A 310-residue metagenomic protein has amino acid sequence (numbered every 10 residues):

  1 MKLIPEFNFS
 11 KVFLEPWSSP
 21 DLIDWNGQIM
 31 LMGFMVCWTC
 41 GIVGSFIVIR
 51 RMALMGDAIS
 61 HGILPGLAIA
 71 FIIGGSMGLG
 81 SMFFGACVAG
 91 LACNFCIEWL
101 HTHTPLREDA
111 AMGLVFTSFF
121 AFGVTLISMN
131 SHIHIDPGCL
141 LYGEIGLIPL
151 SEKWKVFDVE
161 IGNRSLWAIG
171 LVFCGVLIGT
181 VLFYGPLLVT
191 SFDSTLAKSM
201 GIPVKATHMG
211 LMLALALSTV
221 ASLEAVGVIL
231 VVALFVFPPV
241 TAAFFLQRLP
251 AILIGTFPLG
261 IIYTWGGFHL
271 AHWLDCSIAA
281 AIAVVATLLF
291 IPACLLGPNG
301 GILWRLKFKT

Functional and structural regions predicted by a protein language model:
M1-T39: Membrane-interfacial amphipathic/re-entrant helices at transmembrane-helix boundaries
D24-C37, L79-L91, G170-L171, V220-A233: Structural signature of hydrophobic alpha-helical transmembrane segments
M30-M35, F83-V88, A110-L114, L166-L171 (+3 more regions): Hydrophobic alpha-helical transmembrane segments
F46-I135, A243-I254, A271-L274: Short loop segments and helix-boundary regions at transmembrane helix junctions of multi-pass inner-membrane proteins
F122-T180: Transmembrane helix-bundle core of multi-pass membrane transporters and related energy-transducing complexes
I161-A233, F237-P238: Helix-loop-helix "hairpin" substructures at the membrane interface of multi-pass membrane proteins
A221-A280: Transmembrane alpha-helical segments in multi-pass inner-membrane proteins
A279-T310: Cytosolic-side transmembrane-helix boundaries in multi-pass membrane proteins
